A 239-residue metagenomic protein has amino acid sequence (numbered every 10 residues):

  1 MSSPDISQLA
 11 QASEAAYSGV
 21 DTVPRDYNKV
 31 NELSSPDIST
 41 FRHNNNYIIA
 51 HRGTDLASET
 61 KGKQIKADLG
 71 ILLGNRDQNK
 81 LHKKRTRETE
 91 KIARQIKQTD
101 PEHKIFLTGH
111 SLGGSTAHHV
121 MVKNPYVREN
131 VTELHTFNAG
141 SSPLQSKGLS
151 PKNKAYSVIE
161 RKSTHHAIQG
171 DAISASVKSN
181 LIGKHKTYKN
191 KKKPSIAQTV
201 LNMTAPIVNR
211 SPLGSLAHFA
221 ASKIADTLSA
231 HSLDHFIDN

Functional and structural regions predicted by a protein language model:
S2-T108, P125-H135, S142-P151, E160-T164 (+1 more regions): A conserved cap/lid and substrate-binding interface adjacent to the catalytic center of lipid-processing enzymes
H43-N46, R87-K104, V122-N239: Serine hydrolase/lipase
G109-G113, A117: Gly/Ala-rich beta-loop-alpha elbow adjacent to hydrolase catalytic centers
